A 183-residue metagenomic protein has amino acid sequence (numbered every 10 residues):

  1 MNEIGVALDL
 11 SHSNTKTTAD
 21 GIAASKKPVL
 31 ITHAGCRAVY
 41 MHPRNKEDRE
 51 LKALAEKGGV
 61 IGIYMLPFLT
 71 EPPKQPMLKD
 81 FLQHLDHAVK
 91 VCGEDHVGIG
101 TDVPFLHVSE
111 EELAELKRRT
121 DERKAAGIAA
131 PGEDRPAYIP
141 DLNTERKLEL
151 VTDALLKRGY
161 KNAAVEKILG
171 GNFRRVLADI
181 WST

Functional and structural regions predicted by a protein language model:
M1-L30, P43-G59, K79-D95: Histidine/acidic residue-rich metal-binding segments in metalloenzymes
L8, H33, I61, D102 (+1 more regions): Conserved, mostly hydrophobic/aromatic
S13-A19, C36-V39, P67-E71, F105-H107: Active-site environment of divalent metal-dependent phosphoester hydrolases
I22-P28, M77-K90, A114-A125, T152 (+1 more regions): Short, electropositive alpha-helical surface patch
P28-A38: Acidic, His- and aromatic-enriched active-site or binding-groove loops in soluble protein domains that engage sugars
A55-L78: A conserved active-site cap/scaffold subdomain adjacent to cofactor or substrate pockets
C92-K117, E122-A125, P131-D141: Short acidic/histidine-rich active-site segments
E133-T183: Mid-to-C-terminal alpha-helical segments outside catalytic/metal-binding sites
